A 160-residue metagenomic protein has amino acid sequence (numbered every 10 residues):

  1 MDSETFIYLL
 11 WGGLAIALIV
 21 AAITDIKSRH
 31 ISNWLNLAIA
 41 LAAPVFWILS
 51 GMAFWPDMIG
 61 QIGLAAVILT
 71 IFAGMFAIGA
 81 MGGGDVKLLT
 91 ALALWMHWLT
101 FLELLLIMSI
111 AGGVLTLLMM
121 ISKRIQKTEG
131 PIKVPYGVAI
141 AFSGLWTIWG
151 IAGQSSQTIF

Functional and structural regions predicted by a protein language model:
M1-F160: A membrane-topology feature that recognizes alpha-helical transmembrane segments and their immediate juxtamembrane
